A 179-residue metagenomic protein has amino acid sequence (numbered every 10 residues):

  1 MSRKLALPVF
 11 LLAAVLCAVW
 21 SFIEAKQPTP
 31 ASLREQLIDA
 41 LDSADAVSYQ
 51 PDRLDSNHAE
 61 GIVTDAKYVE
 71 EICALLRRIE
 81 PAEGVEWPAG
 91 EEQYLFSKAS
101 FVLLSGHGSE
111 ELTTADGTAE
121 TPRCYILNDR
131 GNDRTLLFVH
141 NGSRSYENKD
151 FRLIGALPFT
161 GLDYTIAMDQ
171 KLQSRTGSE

Functional and structural regions predicted by a protein language model:
S2-E179: Function-determining sites in protein domains
